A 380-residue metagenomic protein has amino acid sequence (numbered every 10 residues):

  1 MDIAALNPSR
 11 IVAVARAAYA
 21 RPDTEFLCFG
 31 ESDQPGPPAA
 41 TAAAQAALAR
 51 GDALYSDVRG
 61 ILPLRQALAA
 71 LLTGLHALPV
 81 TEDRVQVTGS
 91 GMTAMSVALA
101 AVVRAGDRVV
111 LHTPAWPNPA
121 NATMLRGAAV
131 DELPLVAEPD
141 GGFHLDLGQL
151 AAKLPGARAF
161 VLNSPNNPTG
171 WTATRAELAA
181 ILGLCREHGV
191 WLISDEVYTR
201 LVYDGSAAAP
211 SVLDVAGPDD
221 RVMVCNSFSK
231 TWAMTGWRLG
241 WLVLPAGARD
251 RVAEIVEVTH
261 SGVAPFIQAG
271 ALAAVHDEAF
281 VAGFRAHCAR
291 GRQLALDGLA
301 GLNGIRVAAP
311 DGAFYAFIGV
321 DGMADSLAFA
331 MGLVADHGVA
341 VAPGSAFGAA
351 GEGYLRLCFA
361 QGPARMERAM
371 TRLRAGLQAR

Functional and structural regions predicted by a protein language model:
D2-S90, V97, V275, A379-R380: N-terminal small-domain helix-loop-helix segment of the aminotransferase-like
R21, R126, E187-H188, H337 (+1 more regions): Helix C-cap/helix->beta junction micro-motif
A70, G332-V341, F347-R380: PLP-dependent enzyme catalytic core of the Aspartate aminotransferase-like
E82, A100-L162: PLP-dependent aminotransferase-like
D107, A128, E187-V190, D219-D220: A short helix->loop->beta-strand "cap" motif at the edges of active sites that frequently abuts
A137-S206: Active-site phosphate-binding strand-loop segment of PLP-dependent enzymes
P218-A289, L296-G298, L377: Conserved core segment of the aminotransferase class I/II
L272, C288-L296, V307-V320: Conserved glycine-rich beta-strand-loop-beta hairpin in the small C-terminal domain of fold type I
